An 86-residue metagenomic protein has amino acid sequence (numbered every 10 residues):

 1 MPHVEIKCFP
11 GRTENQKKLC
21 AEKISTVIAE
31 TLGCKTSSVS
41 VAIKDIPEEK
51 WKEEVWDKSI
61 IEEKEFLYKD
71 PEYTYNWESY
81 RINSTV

Functional and structural regions predicted by a protein language model:
P2-V86: A domain-level signal for the structural core that forms small-molecule/cofactor-binding pockets and catalytic centers
